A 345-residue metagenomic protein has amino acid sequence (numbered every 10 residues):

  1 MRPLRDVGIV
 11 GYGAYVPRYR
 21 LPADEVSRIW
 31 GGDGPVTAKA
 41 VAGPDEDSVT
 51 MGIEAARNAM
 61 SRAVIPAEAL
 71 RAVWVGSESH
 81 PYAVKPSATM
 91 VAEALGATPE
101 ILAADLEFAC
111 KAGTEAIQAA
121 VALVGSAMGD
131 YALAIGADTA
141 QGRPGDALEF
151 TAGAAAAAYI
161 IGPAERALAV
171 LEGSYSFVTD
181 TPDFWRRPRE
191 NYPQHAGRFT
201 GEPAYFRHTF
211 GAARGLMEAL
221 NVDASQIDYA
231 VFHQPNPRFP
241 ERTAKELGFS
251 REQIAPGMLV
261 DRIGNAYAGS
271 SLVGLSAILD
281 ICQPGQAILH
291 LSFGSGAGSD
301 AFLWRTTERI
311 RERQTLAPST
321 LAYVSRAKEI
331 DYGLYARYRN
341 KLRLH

Functional and structural regions predicted by a protein language model:
M1-E46, D146-P203, R207, F293-G296 (+1 more regions): Condensing-enzyme catalytic core mediating Claisen C-C bond formation in acyl metabolism
I9-G11, A59, V73, V91 (+8 more regions): Buried hydrophobic positions in well-ordered alpha/beta secondary-structure cores of metabolic enzymes
P17-R28, S48-T50, S79-M90: A structural motif shared across PLP-dependent enzymes of the aminotransferase-like
V49, I53-A56, S79-H80, T98-E100 (+3 more regions): Claisen-condensing/thiolase-fold acyl-transfer catalytic domains that form or cleave C-C bonds in fatty acid
A55-R71, F210-D228, L247, C282: Phosphate/pyrophosphate-binding loops at sites that engage ATP/ADP/AMP, CoA/4′-phosphopantetheine, polyphosphate
A67-E93, A97-I101: Membrane helical hairpin/interfacial module
G76, A132-D138, I161, E172 (+2 more regions): Short beta-strand segments
G125-A158: Flexible, glycine-rich active-site loops centered on histidine and acidic residues that chelate a metal or position
